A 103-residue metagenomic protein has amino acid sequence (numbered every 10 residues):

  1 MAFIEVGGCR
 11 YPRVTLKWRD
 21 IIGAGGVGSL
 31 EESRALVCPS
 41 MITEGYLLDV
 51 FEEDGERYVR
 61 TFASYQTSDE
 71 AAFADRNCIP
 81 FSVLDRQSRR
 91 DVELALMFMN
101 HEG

Functional and structural regions predicted by a protein language model:
A2-G103: Conserved RNA-binding domains used in RNP assembly and mRNA/RNA metabolism
